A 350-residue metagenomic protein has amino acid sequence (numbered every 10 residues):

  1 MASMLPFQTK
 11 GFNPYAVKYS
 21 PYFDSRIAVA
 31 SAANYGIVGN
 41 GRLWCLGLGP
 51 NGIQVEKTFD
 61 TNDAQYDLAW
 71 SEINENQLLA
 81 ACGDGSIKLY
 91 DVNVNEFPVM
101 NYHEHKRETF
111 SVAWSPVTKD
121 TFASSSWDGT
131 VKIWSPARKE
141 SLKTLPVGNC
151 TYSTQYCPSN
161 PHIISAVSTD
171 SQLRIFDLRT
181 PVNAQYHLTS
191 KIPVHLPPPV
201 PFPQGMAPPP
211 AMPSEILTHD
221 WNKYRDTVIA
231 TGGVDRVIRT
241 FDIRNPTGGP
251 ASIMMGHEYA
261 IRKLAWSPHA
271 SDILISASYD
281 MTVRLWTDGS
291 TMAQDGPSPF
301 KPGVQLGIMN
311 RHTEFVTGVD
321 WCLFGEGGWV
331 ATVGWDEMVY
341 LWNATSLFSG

Functional and structural regions predicted by a protein language model:
M1-V182, Y186-V194, M206-T227, T231-G233 (+7 more regions): WD40 beta-propeller repeat fold
P197-P201: A surface-exposed beta-alpha-beta supersecondary segment
F202-Q204, G303-V304: Short structured motifs
N245: Hydrophobic pocket-lining "lid/loop/helix" segments that shape and contact the acyl-thioester
D295-G303: Catalytic-face loop-and-helix region of soluble metabolic enzyme cores
